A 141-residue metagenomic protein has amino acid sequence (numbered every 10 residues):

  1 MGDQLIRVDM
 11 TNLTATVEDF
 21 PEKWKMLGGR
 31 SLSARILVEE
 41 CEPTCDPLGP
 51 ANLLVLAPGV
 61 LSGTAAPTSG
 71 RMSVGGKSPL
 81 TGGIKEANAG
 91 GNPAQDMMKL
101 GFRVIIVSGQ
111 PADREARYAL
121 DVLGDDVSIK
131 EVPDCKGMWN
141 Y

Functional and structural regions predicted by a protein language model:
M1-Y141: Acidic carboxylate diad motif detector
